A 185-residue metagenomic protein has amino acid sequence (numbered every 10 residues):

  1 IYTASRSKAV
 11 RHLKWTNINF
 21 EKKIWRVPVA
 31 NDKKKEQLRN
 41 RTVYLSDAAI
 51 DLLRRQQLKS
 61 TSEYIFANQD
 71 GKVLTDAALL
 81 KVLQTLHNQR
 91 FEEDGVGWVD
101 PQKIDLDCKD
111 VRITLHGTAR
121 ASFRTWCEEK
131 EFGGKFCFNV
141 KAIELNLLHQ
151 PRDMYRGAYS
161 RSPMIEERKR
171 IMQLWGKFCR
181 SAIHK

Functional and structural regions predicted by a protein language model:
T3, H12-R55, P151: Conserved tyrosine-mediated DNA breakage-rejoining catalytic core shared by Y-recombinases
T3, L58-I65, K72, A77-L145 (+1 more regions): Short, basic (Lys/Arg/His-rich) helix/loop patches that form interaction surfaces in the mid-to-C-terminal regions
A9: Acidic donor-binding helix in nucleotide-sugar-dependent glycosyltransferases
H12-I18, E128, K135-F138, E144-R152 (+2 more regions): A short, basic/aromatic helix-end/turn motif that makes direct DNA contacts
V29-K35, I50, N146-H184: Catalytic-site neighborhood detector that most strongly recognizes the C-terminal catalytic loop/helix of tyrosine
D70, K81-N88, H116, E129 (+4 more regions): Acidic, low-complexity interaction regions
